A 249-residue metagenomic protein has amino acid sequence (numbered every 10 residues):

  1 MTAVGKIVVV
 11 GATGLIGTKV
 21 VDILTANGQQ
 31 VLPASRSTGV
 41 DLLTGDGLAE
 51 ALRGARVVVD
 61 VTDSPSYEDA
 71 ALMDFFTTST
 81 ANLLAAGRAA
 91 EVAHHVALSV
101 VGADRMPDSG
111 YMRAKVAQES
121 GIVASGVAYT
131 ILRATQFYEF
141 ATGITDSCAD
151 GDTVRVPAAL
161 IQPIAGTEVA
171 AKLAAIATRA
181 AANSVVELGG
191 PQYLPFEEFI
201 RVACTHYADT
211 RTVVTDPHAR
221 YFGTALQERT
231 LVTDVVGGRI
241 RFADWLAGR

Functional and structural regions predicted by a protein language model:
T2-N27: N-terminal Rossmann NAD(P)H-binding glycine-rich loop of SDR-like oxidoreductase domains
I16, V58, V169-L173, L188 (+2 more regions): Non-catalytic, hydrophobic alpha-helical segments
A26-A90, V101-G110: NAD(P)H-binding glycine-rich loop region in Rossmannoid oxidoreductase-like domains and their noncatalytic homologs
E91-H94, S99-R105, A117-F140, V156: Conserved beta-loop-beta element that borders a ligand/cofactor-binding pocket
T130, G143-I164, E168: A conserved pocket-lining segment of Rossmann-fold NAD(P)-dependent short-chain dehydrogenase/reductase
E139-G151, I176-V186, D209-R211: Glycine/proline-rich active-site loop of Rossmann-fold NAD(P)-dependent oxidoreductases
V156-L160, V186-Y193: Glycine-rich Rossmann NAD(P)(H)-binding loop
Y193, E198-R249: Mobile cap/lid helix-loop segments that border enzyme active or cofactor-binding sites and regulate substrate access
